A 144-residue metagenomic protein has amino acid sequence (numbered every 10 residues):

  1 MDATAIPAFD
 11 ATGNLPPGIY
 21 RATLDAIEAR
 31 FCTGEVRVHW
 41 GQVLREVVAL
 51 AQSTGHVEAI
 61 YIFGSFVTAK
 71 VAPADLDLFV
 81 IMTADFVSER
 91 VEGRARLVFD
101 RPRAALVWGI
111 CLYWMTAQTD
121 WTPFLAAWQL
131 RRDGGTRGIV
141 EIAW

Functional and structural regions predicted by a protein language model:
M1-Y61, V67-A74, M82-W144: Catalytic core of pol beta-like nucleotidyltransferases
